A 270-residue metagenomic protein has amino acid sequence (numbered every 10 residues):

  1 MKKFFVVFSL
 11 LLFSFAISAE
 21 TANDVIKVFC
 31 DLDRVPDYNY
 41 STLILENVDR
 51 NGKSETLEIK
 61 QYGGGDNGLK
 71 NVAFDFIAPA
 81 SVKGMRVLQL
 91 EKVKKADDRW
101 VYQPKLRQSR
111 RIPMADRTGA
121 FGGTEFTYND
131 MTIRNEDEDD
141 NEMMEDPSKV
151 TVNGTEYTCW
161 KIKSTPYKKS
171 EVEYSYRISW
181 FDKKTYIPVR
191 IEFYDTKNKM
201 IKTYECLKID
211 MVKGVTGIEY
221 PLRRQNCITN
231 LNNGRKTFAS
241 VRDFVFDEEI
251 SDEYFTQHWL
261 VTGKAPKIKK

Functional and structural regions predicted by a protein language model:
M1-F4: Positively charged n-region of N-terminal signal peptides that target proteins for export
V6-S9: Sec-dependent N-terminal signal peptides
T21-K105: N-terminal mature ectodomain segment of secretory-pathway/periplasmic proteins
N23-D24, E55, M131-P147, T203: A short, amphipathic edge element
K60-G64, E142-N153, L207-V212: Short amphipathic beta-strand and strand-loop transition segments with alternating hydrophobic
L88, D98-Y102, Q108-I112, R117-R134 (+1 more regions): Gly/Pro-enriched, hydrophobic low-complexity segments that function as extracytoplasmic propeptides/linkers
T256-K270: Short, low-complexity, Pro/Ser/Thr/Gly-rich segments in the mature regions of secreted, periplasmic
